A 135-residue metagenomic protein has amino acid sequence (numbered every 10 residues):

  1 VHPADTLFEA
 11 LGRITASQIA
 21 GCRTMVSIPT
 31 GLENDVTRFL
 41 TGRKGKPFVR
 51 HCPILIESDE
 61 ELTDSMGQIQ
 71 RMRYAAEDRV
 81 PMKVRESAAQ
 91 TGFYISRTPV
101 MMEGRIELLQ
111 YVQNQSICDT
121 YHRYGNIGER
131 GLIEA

Functional and structural regions predicted by a protein language model:
V1-E9, R13, I19-A135: C-terminal segments
